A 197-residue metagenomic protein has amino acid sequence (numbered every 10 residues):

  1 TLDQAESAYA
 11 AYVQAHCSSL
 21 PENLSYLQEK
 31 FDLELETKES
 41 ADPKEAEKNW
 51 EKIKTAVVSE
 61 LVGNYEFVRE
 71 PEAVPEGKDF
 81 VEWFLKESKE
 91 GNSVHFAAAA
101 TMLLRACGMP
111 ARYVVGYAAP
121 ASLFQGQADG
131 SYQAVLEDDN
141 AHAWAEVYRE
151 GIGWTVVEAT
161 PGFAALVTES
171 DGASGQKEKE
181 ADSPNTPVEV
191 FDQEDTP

Functional and structural regions predicted by a protein language model:
T1-E87: Acidic low-complexity segments
T1-L2, E6-Y26, V68, A118-P197: Juxtamembrane membrane-insertion context
K54, E87-S88, Y148, E158: Short, isolated positions within intrinsically disordered regulatory regions of eukaryotic proteins
V57, K89-Y117, A145: Cysteine-centered nucleophilic/redox motifs
V62, E66, A98, M102-R112 (+3 more regions): Hydrophobic alpha-helix feature that most strongly marks membrane-spanning transmembrane helices and their immediate
W83-G91, Y132-L136: Short, contiguous acidic/charged loop-to-helix segments that flank catalytic cores in large enzymes
